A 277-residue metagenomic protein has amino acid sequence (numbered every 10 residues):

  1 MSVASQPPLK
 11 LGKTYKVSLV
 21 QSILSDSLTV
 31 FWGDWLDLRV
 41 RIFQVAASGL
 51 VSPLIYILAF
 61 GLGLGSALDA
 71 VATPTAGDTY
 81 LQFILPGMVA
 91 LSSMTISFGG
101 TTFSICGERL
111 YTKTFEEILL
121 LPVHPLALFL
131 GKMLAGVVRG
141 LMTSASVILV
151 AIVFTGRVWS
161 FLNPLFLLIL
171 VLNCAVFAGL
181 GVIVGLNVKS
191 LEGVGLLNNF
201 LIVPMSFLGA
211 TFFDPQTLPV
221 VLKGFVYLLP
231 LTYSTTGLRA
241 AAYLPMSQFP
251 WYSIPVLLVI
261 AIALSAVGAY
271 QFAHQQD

Functional and structural regions predicted by a protein language model:
M1-T155, W159-S160, L168-Y233, R239-D277: Hydrophobic transmembrane alpha-helices and immediately adjacent juxtamembrane helices of multi-pass inner-membrane
